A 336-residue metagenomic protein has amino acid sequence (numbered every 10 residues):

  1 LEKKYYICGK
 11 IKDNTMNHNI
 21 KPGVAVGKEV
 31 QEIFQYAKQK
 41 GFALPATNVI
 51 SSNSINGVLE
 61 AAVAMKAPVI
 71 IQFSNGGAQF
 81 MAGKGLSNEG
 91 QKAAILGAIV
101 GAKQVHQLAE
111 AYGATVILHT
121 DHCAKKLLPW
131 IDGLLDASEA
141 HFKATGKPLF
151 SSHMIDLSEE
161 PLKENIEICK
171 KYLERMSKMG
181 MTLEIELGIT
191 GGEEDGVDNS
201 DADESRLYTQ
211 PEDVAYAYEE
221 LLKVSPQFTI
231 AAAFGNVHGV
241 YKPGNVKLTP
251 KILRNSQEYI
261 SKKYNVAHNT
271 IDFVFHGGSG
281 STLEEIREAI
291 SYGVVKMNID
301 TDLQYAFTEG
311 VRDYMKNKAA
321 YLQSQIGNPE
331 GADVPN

Functional and structural regions predicted by a protein language model:
E2-D13: Short, positively charged and aromatic/hydrophobic N-terminal segments
M16-L44: N-terminal amphipathic alpha-helix/helix-capping segment at the start of soluble metabolic enzymes
V30-Y36, S52-I70, S74-Q91, L96-G113 (+1 more regions): Alpha/beta enzyme core
A46-I50, H119, S151-P161, V274 (+1 more regions): Catalytic beta/alpha-barrel core
N48, V58, D121, L183 (+3 more regions): Divalent metal-coordination and catalytic microenvironments
V49, L118, H122-A124, N269-S281: Glycine-rich beta-to-alpha transition loops that act as phosphate-gripper elements at the mouths of alpha/beta enzyme
G278-K316: Active-site/pore-lining binding-face segments in mid-to-C-terminal subdomains
N317-N336: Extended, intrinsically disordered, low-complexity segments
